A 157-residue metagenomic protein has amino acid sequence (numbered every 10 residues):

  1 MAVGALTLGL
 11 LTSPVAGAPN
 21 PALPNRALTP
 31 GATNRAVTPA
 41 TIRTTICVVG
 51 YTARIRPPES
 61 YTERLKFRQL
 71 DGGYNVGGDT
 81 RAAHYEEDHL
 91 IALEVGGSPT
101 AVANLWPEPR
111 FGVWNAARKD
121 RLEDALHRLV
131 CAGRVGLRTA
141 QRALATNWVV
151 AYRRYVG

Functional and structural regions predicted by a protein language model:
M1-E86, E94-G157: Nuclease and nuclease-like effector domains acting on nucleic acids or nucleotide cofactors
